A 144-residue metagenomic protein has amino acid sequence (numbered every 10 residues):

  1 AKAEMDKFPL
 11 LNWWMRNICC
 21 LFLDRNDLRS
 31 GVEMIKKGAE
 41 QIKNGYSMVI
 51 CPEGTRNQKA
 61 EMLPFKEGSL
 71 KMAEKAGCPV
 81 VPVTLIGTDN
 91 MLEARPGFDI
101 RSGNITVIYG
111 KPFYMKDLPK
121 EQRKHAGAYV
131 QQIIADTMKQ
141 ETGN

Functional and structural regions predicted by a protein language model:
A1-L28: Catalytic core of membrane glycerolipid acyltransferases/transacylases, capturing the structured, soluble-facing
V32-N144: Non-catalytic C-terminal accessory region of glycerolipid acyltransferases and related lyso-lipid remodeling enzymes
